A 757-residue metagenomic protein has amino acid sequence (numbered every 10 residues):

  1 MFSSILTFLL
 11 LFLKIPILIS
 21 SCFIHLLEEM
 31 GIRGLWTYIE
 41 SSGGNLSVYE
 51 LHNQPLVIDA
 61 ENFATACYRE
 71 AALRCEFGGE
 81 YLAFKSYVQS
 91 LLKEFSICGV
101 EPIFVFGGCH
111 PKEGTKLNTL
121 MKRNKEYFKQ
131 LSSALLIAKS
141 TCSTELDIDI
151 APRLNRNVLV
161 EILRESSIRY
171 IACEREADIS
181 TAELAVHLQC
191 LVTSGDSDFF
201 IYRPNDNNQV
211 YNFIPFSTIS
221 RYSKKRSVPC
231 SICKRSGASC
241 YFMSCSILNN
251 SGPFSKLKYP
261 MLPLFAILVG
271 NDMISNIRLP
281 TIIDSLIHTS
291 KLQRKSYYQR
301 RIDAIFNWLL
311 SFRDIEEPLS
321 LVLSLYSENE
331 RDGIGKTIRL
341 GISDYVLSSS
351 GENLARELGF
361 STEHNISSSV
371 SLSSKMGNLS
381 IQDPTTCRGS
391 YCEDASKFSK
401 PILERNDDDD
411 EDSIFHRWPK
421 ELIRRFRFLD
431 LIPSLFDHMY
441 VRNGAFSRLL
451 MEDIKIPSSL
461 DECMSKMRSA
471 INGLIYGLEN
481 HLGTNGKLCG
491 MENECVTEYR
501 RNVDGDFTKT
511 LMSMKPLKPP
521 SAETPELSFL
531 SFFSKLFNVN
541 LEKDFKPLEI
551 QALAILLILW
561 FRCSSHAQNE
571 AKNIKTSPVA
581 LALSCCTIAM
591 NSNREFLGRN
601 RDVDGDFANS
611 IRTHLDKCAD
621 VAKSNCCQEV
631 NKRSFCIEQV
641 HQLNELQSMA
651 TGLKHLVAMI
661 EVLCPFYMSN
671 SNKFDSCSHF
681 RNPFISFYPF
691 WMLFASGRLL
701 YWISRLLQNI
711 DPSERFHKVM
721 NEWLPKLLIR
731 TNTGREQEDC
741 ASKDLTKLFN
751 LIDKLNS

Functional and structural regions predicted by a protein language model:
F2-I17: Hydrophobic alpha-helical signal peptides and transmembrane signal-/tail-anchor segments that drive secretory-pathway
E29-I97, E101-C142, V158-I162, F213-S757: Charged, low-complexity intrinsically disordered segments
I58, V105-G107, C173-R175, S194-G195: Short His-Asn-centered micro-motif
P102, Y170, C190: Hydrophobic anchor at the start of a short beta-strand that flanks the dinucleotide cofactor-binding loop
H110, A177, D198-F199: Alpha-helix capping/helix-boundary segments
F128-S180: A charged nuclease-like catalytic/ligand-binding cleft shared by nucleic-acid processing domains
L184-F213: Acidic, metal-binding active-site segment of PIN/NYN-like and related structure-specific nucleases
